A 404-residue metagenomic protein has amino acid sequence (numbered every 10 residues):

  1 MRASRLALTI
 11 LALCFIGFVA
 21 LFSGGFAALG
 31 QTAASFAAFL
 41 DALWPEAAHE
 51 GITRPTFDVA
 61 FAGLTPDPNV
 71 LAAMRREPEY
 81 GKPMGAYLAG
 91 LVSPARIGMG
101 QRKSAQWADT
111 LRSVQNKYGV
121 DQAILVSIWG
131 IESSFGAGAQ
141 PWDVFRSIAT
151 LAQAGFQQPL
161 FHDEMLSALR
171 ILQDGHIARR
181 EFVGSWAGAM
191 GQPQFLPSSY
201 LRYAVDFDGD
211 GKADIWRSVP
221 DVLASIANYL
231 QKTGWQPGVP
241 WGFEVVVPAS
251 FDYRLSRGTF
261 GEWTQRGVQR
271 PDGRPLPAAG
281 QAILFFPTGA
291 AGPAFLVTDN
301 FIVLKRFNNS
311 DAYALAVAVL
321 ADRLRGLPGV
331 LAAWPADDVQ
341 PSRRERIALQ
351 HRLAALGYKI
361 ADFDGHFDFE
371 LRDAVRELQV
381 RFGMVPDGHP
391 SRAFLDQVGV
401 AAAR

Functional and structural regions predicted by a protein language model:
T9-G24: Bacterial N-terminal signal peptides
L29-Y118: An acidic, Gly/Ser/Thr/Pro-rich helix-cap/linker signature
S35-A42, E46, I52, T56-V59 (+15 more regions): Extracytoplasmic/secreted proteins, especially bacterial periplasmic and envelope-associated proteins
W44-G51, T56, F61-P68, V114-Y118 (+10 more regions): Sec/Tat-exported extracytoplasmic proteins
I52-F61, D121-S127, R179-G184, D210-D214 (+4 more regions): Surface-exposed patches in mature extracellular/periplasmic domains of secreted proteins
F57-G81, W129-S133, D143-R146, E244-A249 (+2 more regions): Acidic helix-start/capping segments at beta-turn-to-alpha-helix junctions
G85-Q231, W241: Acidic/His-rich structured neighborhood in mature extracellular/periplasmic domains
A137, A149-F156, S167-D174, L201 (+1 more regions): Cell-envelope/ECM-targeting effectors and their regulatory/trafficking segments
